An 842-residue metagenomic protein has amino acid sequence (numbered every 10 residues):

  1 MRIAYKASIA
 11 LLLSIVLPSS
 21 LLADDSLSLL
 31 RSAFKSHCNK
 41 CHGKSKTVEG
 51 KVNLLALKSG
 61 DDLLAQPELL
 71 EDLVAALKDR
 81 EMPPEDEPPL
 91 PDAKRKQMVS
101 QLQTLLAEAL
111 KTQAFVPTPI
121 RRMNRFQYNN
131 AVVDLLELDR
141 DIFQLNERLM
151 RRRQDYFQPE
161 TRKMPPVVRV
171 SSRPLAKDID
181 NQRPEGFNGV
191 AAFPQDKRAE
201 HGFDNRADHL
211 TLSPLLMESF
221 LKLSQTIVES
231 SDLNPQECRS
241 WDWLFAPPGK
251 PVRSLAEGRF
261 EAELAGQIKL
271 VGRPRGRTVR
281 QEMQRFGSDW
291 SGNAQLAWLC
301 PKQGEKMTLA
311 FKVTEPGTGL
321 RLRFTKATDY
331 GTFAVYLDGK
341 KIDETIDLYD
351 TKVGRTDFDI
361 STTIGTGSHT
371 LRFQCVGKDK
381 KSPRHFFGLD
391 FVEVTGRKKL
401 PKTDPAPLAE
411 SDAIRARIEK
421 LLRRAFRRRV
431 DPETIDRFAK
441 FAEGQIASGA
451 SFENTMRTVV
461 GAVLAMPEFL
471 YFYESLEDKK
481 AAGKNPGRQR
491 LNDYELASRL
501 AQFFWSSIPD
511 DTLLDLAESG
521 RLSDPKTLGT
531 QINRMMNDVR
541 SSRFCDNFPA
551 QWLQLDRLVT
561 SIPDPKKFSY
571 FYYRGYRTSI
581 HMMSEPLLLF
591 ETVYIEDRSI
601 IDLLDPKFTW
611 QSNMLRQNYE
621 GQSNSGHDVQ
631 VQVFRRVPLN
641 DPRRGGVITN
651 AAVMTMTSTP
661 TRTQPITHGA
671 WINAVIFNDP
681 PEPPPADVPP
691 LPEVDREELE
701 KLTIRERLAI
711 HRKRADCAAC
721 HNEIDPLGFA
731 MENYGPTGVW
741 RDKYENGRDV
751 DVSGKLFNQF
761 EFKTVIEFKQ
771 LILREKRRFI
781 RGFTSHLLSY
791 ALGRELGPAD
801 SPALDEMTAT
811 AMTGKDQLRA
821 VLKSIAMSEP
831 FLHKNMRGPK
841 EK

Functional and structural regions predicted by a protein language model:
M1-I9: Bacterial N-terminal signal peptides that target proteins for export
S8-S19: Bacterial N-terminal signal peptides
D24-G50, A65-D72, A76-E81, E85-D289 (+7 more regions): Low-complexity, glycine/serine/threonine/alanine-rich intrinsically disordered linker and propeptide segments
T356-T362: Exposed aromatic-hydrophobic patches
